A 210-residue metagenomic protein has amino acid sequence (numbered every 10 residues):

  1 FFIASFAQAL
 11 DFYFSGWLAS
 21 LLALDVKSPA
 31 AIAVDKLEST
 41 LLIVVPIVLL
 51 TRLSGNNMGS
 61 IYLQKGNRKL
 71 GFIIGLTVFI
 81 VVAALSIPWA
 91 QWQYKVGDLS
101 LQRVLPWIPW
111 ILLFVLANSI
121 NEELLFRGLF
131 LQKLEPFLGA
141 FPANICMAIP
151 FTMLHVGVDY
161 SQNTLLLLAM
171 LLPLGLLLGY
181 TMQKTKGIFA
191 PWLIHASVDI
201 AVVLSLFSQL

Functional and structural regions predicted by a protein language model:
F1-S5, G66-K69, P142: Cytoplasmic-side transmembrane-helix entry/capping segments in multi-pass membrane proteins
F2-L10, F79: Hydrophobic alpha-helical membrane-insertion segments
A9, L37-T40, I200: Hydrophobic alpha-helical transmembrane bundles that constitute the permease/transmembrane domains of multi-pass
F12-A33, Y160-N163, L204-L210: Juxtamembrane/transmembrane-helix boundary motifs at the membrane-water interface
G16-N118: Juxtamembrane helix-loop-helix connectors linking adjacent transmembrane helices in multi-pass membrane enzymes
L76-L210: Transmembrane helix-loop-helix hairpins at the membrane interface of multi-pass integral membrane proteins
